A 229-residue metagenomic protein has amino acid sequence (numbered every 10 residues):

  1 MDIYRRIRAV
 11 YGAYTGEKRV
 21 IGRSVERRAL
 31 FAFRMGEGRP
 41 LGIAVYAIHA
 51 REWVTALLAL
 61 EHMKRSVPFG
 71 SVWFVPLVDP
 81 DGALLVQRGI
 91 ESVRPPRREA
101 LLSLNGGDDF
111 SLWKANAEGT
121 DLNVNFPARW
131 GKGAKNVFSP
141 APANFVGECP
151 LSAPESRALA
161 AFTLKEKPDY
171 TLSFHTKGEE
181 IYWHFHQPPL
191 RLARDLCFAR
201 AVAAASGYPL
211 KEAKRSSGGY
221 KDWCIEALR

Functional and structural regions predicted by a protein language model:
M1-L30: Short glycine- and acidic-rich boundary segments immediately preceding or forming the N-terminal edge of structured
R27, A47, F74: Conserved hydrophobic/aromatic pocket- or pore-lining residues that grip, position, or stack substrates in active sites
F31-R39, A47: Short beta-strand-to-loop junctions in surface cap/lid or active-site-entrance loops
R39-L41, W53-L57, V67-L192, R200: Active-site/substrate-binding loop(s) of hydrolase catalytic cores
I43-V45, A50-R51: Short alpha-beta junction capping motif
L60-K64: Serine-dependent carboxylesterase/thioesterase catalytic core of lipase-like alpha/beta-hydrolase/SGNH enzymes
E148-C149, G178-R229: Catalytic cores of processing enzymes, dominated by hydrolases/peptidases, characterized by acidic/His-rich
